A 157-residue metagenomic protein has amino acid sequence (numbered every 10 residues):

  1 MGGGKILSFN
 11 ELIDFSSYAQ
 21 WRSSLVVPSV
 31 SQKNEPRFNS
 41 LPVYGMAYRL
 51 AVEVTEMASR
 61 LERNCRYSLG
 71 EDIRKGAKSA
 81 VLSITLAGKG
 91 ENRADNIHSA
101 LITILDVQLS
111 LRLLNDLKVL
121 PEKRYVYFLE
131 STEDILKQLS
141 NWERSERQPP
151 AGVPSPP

Functional and structural regions predicted by a protein language model:
M1-P157: Amphipathic alpha-helical assembly/interaction segments
